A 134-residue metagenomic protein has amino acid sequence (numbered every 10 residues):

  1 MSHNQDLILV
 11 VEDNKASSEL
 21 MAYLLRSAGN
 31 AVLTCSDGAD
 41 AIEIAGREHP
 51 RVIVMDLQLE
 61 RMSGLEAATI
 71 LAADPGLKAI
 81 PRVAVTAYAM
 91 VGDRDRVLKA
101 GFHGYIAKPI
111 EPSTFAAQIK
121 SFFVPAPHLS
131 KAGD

Functional and structural regions predicted by a protein language model:
E12: Conserved acidic carboxylate
A16, D37-D40, S63-T69: Acidic catalytic/metal-coordinating carboxylates
E19-S27: Charged docking surfaces used in two-component/phosphorelay signaling
G29-S36, I44, I106: Short hydrophobic/Thr-rich beta-strand motif most characteristic of the beta2 strand and flanking loop of CheY-like
E43, L65-K78: Short amphipathic alpha-helix used as the core "switch/output" element in two-component signaling
E48-V54, L59: Active-site beta3 strand of CheY-like receiver
E60-S63, K78, M90, K108-P109: The feature encodes the CheY-like receiver
